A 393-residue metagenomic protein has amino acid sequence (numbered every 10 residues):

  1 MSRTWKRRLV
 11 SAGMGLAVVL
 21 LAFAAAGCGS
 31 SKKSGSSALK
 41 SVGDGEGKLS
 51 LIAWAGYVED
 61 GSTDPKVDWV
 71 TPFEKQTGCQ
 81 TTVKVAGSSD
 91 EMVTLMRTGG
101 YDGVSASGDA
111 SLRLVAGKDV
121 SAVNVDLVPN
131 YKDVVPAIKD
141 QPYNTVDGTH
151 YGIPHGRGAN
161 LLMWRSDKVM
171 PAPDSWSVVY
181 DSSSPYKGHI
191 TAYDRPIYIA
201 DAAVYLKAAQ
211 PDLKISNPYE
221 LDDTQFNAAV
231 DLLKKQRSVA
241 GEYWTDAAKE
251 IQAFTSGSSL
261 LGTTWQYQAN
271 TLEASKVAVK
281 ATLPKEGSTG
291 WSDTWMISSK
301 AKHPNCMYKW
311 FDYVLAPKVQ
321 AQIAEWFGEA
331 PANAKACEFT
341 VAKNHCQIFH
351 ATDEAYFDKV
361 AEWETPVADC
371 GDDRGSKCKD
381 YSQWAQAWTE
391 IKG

Functional and structural regions predicted by a protein language model:
G27-S37: Bacterial lipoprotein signal-peptidase II cleavage site
S36-L114: Early extracytoplasmic/lumenal segment of secretory-pathway proteins
S50-P65, G100, S105-A253, S258: Extracytoplasmic ligand-binding site segments that recognize negatively charged/polar headgroups
A110-V115, T263-A278: A ligand-binding cleft/hinge motif common to bilobed small-molecule-binding domains
K132-D133, G158, V230-Q236, S275-S299 (+1 more regions): Periplasmic-binding protein-like
L161-K168, V204-L206, W291-H303, Q322-W326: A bilobed periplasmic-binding-protein/Venus flytrap-type ligand-binding module shared by bacterial periplasmic
S298-E362: Mature extracytoplasmic/periplasmic domains
K359-G393: Conserved C-terminal helix/tail region of periplasmic/extracytoplasmic solute-binding proteins
